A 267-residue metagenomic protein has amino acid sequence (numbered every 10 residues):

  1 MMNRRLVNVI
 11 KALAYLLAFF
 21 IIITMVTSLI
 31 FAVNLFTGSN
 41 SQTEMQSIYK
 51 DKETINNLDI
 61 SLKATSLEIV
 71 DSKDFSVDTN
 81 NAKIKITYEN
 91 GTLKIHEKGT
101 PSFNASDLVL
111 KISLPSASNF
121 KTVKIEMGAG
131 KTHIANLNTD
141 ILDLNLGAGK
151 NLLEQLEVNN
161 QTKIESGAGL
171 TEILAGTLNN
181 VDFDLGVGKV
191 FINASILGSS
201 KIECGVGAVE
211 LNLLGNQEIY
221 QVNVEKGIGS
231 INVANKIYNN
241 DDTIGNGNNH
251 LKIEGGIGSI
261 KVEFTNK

Functional and structural regions predicted by a protein language model:
M1-V9: N-terminal Lys/Arg-rich, disordered targeting/topogenic segments
N8-K11, N34-T37, L137-N138, V158 (+2 more regions): Polar/charged alpha-helical tracts
K11-F31: Hydrophobic membrane-insertion alpha-helices, especially the h-region of bacterial N-terminal signal peptides
F31-E126, K131-D143, L152, L211-G215 (+3 more regions): Short linear S-[DN]-x-LW-Φ motif typified by the pepsin-like aspartic protease active-site region
L153-L156, N160-K267: Short, surface-exposed interaction patches in beta-rich subdomains that mediate adhesion/assembly near membranes
